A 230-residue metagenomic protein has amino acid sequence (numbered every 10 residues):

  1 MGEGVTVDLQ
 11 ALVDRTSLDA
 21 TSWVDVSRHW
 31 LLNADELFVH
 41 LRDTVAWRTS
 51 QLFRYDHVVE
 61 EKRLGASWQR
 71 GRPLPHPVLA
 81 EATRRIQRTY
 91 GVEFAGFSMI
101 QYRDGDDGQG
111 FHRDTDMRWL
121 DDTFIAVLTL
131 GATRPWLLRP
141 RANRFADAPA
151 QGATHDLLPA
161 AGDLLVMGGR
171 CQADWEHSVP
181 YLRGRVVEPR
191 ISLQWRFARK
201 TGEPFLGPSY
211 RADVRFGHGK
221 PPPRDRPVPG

Functional and structural regions predicted by a protein language model:
M1-G230: Non-heme Fe(II) oxygenase metal-center motifs and adjacent flexible, charged/small-residue loops
